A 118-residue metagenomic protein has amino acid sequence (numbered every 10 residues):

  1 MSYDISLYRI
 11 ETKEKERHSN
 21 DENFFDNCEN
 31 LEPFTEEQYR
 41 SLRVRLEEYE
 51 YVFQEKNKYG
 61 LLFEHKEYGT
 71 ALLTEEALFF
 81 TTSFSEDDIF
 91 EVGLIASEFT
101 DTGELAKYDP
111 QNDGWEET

Functional and structural regions predicted by a protein language model:
M1-T118: Acidic (Asp/Glu-rich) sequence patches and key acidic residues that form negatively charged surfaces used
